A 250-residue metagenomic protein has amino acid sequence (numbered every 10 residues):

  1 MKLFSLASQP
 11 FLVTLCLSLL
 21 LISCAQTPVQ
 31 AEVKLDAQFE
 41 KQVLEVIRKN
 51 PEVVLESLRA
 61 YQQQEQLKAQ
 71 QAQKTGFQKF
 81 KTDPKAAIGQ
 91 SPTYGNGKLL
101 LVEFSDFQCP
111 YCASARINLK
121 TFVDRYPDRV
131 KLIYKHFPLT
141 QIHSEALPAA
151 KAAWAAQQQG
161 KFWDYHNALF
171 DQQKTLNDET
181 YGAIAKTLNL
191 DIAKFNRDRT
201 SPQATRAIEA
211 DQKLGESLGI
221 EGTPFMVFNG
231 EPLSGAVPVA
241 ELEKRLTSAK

Functional and structural regions predicted by a protein language model:
K2-T14: Bacterial N-terminal signal peptides that target proteins for export
S5, S23, T27-V29, A183: N-terminal cationic amphipathic segment used for targeting or macromolecule association
L12-S23: Bacterial N-terminal signal peptides
L15-C16, L101, K186: Secretory-pathway extracellular proteins and peptide precursors enriched for disulfide-bonded cysteines
C24-Q141, T200, I208-S217, G222 (+1 more regions): Extracytoplasmic thiol/disulfide redox context detector
L139-K250: Cysteine-centric redox/oxidoreductase cores and disulfide-bonded domains
